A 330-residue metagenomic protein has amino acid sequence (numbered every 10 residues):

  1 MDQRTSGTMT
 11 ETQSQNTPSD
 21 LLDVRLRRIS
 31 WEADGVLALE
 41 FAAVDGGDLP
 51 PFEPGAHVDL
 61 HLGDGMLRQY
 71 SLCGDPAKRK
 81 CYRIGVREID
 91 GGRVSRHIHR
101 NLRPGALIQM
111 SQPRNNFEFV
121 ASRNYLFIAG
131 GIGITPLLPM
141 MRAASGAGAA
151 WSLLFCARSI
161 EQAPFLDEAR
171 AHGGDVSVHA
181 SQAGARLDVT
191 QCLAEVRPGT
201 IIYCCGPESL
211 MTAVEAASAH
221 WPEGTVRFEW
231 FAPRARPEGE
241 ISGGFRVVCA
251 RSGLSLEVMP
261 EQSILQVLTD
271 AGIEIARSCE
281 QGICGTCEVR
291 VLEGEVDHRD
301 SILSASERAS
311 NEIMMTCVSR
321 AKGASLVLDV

Functional and structural regions predicted by a protein language model:
D2-T8: Short, Lys/Arg-enriched N-terminal segments with co-localized hydrophobic residues within the first ~10-30 amino acids
T10-L107, S111, A157-I160: Ferredoxin-reductase
E53-G55, G239-F245, I283-G285: A short, compositionally biased
R96-R251, E257: FNR/FR-type flavoprotein reductase catalytic core
G131, E280-G282: A short acidic Gly-Thr/Ser loop motif
G243-A276: C-terminal accessory/binding modules appended to enzymatic or scaffolding proteins
V267-A276, G285-V330: Iron-sulfur (Fe-S) cluster-binding segments and ferredoxin-like electron-carrier domains, especially [2Fe-2S]
